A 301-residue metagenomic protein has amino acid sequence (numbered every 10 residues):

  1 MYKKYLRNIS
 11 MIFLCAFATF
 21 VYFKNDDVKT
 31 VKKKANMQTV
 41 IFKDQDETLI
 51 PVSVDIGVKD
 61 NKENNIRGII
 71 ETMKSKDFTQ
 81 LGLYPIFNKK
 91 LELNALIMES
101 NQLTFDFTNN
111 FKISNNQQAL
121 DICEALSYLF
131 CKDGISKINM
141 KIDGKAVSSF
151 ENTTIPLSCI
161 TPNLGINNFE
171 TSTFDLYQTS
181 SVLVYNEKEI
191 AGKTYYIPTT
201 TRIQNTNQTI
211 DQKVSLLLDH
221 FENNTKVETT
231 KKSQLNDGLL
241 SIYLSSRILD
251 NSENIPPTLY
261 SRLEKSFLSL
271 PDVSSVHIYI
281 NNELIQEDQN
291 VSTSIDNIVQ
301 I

Functional and structural regions predicted by a protein language model:
M1-I301: Bimodal "functional hotspot" detector
